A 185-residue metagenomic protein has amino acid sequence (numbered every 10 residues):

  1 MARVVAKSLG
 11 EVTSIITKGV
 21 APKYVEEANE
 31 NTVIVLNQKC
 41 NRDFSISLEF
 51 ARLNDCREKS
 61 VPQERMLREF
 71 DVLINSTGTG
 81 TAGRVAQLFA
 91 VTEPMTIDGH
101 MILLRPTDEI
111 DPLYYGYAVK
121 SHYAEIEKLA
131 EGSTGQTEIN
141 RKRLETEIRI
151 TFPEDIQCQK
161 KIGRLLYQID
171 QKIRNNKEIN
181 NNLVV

Functional and structural regions predicted by a protein language model:
M1-V20, T151-V185: Non-catalytic DNA-recognition/assembly elements of restriction-modification systems
A6-E26, K39-D71: Sequence-specific dsDNA recognition surfaces
L9, L36, E147-I148: Structural signal for hydrophobic
N37, N54, P62-H122: A short beta-sheet element
F44-I46, R84, P112-L113, E127: Short helix/loop capping segments that flank catalytic or ligand/cofactor-binding pockets
P94-I102, S133-G163, Y167: A short glycine-rich beta-alpha junction/loop motif
D111-R143: Short, positively charged
